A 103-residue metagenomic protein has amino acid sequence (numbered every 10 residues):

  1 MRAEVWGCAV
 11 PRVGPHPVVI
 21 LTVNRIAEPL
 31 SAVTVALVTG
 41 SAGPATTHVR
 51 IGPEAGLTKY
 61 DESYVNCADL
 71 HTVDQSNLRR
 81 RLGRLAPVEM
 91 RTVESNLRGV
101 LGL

Functional and structural regions predicted by a protein language model:
M1-L103: Conserved functional hotspots at enzyme active or ligand-binding sites that engage polyanionic ligands
